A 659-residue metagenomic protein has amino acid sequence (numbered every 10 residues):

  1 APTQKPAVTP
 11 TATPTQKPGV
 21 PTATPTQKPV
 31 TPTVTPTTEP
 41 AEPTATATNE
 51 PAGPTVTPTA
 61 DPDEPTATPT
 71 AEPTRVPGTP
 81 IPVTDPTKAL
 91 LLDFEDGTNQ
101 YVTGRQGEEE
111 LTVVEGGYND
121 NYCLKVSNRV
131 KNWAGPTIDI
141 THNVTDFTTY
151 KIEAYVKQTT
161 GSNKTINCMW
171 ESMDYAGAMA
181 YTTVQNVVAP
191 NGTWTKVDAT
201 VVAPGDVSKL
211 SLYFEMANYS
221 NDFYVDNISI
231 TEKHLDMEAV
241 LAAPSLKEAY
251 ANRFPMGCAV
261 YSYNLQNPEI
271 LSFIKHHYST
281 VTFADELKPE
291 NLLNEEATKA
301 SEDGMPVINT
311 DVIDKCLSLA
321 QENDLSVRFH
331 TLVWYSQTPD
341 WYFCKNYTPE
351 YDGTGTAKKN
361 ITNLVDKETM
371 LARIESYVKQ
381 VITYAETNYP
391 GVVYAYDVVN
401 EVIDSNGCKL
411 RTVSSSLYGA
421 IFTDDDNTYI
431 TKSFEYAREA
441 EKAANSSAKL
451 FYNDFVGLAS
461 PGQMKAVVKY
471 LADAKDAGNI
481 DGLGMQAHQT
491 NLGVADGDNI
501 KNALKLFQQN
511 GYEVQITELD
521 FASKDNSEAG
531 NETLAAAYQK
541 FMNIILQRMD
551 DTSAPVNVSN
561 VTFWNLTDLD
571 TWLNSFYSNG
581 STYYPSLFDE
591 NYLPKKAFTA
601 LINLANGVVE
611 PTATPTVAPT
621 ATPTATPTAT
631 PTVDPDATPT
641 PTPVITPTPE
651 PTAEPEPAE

Functional and structural regions predicted by a protein language model:
V76-G107, A239-P255, P390, Y394: Extracellular carbohydrate-recognition regions
L90-D96, L124, P136-I166, T195-A203 (+2 more regions): Extra-cytoplasmic beta-strand recognition segments
E110-N132: Short carbohydrate-recognition loop motifs
A134-I138, G161-D174, S208-Y213: Beta-strand acidic-aromatic groove motif in beta-rich domains, primarily in extracellular
Y175-V207, F223: Extracellular carbohydrate recognition and processing domains and analogous Trp-centered ligand-binding platforms
D206, M216-E232: Extracellular carbohydrate recognition
A239-P244, L293, Y384, D397 (+4 more regions): Aromatic-rich peripheral "rim/lid" segments of glycoside hydrolase catalytic domains that contact and position glycan
H276-A297, I308-F451, F455-G457, Y512 (+1 more regions): Substrate-binding cleft and catalytic face of glycoside hydrolase catalytic domains, especially the flexible beta-alpha
